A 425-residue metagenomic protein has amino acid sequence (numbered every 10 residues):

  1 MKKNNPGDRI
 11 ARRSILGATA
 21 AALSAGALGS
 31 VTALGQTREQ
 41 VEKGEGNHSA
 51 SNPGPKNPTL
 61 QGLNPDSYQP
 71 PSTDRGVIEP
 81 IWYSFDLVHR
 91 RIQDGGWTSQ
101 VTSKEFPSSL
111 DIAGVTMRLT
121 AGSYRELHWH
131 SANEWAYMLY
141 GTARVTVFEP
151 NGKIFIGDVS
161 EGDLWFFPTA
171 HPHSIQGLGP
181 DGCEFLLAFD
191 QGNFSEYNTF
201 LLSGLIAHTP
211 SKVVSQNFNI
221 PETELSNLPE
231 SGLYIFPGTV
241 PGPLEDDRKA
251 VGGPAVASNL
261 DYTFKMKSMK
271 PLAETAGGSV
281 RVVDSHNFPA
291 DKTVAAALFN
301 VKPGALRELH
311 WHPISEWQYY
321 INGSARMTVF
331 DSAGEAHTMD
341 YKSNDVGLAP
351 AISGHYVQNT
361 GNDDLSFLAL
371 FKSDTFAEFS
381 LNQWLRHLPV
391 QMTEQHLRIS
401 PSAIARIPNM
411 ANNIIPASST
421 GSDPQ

Functional and structural regions predicted by a protein language model:
M1-A11, A21-A27: N-terminal secretory signal peptides
Q36-I112, V213-L298, E308, R398-Q425: A short, N-terminal "cap"/entry segment at the start of jelly-roll beta-barrel domains of the cupin/DSBH fold
Q100, V115-H130, A297-W311: Conserved short histidine dyad/triad with adjacent acidic residue
Y124-E126, R144, L164-W165, T169-S174 (+4 more regions): Histidine-centered metal-chelating micro-motifs
E126, W135-Y137, R144-V147, I156 (+2 more regions): Mobile, glycine-rich extracellular loop/lid and propeptide segments that shape or gate substrate/ligand access
S131-P150, P303, P313-S332: Glycine- and acidic-residue-biased ligand/ion/polar-headgroup-sensing regions
P150-F166, S332-P350: Short acidic-glycine-tyrosine-enriched beta hairpin
T169-E196, A351-A377: Ligand-binding loop in jelly-roll beta-barrel domains
